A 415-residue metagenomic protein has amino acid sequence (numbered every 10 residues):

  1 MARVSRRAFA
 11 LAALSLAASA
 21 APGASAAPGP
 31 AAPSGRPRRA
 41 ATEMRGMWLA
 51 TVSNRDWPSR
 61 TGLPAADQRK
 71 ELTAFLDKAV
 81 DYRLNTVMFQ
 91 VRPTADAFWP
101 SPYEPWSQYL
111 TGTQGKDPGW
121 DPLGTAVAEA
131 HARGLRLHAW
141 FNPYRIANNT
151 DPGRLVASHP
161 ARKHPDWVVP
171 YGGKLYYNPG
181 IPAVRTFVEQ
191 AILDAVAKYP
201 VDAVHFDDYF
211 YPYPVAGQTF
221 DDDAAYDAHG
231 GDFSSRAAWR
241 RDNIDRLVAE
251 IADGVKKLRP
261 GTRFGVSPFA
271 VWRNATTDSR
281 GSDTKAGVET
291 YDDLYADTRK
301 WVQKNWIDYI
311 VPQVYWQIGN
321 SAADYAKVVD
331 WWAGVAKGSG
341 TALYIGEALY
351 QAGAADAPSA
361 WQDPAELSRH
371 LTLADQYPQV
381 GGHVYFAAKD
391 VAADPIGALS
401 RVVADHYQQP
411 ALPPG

Functional and structural regions predicted by a protein language model:
A2, R7-A27: N-terminal export signals
T42-G46, L84-R92, P122-V168, H205-D207 (+1 more regions): Glycine-rich, aromatic-flanked loop segments that form ligand/cofactor-binding clefts across common enzyme folds
N54-D67, Y144-D194, D292-D293: Active-site-adjacent "subsite" loops/lids of carbohydrate-active enzymes
K70-A95: Catalytic domains of carbohydrate-active enzymes, especially glycoside hydrolases
P93-F141, R236-I251, L258: Aromatic-lined substrate-binding rim segments of carbohydrate-active enzymes
W99-T111, R145-Y171, Y209-G231, T277-A286: Aromatic- and acidic-residue-enriched segments that line the glycan-binding/catalytic groove of carbohydrate-active
H138-N142, H205, R240-V288, Y344-G346: Aromatic-lined carbohydrate-recognition surfaces of secreted/lumenal glycan-active proteins
D308-G319, S339-P414: Substrate-binding cleft of secreted/luminal carbohydrate-active enzymes
